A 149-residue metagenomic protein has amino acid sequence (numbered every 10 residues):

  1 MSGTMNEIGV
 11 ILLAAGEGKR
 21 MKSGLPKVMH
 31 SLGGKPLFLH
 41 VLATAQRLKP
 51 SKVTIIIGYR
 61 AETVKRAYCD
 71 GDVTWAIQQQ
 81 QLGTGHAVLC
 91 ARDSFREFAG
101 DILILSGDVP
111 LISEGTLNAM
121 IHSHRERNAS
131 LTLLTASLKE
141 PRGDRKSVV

Functional and structural regions predicted by a protein language model:
M1-I8, K35-H122: Conserved N-terminal catalytic core of the sugar/cofactor nucleotidyltransferase
M1-S23: N-terminal nucleotide-binding beta1-loop-alpha1 segment
L13-A14, I56, I104-S106, T132-S137: Short beta-strand segments
M21, S94-F95, S123, K146: Short secondary-structure boundary/capping segments
S23, F38, E140: Functionally critical, cavity-lining and gating residues within the transmembrane helices of 12-TM secondary
L25-M29: Short glycine-enriched, charge-decorated loop/helix-capping segments at active-site entrances that position
L32, A76, L134: Hydrophobic residues at beta-strand termini and immediately following loops that shape nucleotide-binding pockets
I112-V149: Conserved core of the sugar-phosphate nucleotidyltransferase
